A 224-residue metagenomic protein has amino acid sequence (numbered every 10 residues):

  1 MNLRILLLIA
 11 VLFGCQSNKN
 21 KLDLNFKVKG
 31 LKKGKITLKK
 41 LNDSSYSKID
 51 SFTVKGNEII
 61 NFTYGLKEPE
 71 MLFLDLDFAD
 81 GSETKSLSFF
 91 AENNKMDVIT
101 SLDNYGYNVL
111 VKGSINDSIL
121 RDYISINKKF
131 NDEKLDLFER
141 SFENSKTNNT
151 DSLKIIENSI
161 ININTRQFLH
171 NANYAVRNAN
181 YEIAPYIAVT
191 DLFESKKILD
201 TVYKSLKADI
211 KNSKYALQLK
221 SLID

Functional and structural regions predicted by a protein language model:
M1-L8: Sec-dependent signal peptide recognition, specifically the positively charged N-region followed immediately by
I5, Y215-A216: Short amphipathic alpha-helical segments that mediate assembly, nucleic-acid/protein binding, or membrane association
V11-G14: C-terminal motif of bacterial Sec signal peptides marking the signal peptidase cleavage site
Q16-D103: Start-of-domain marker
L66-M71, D77-K214: Preference for long, solvent-exposed alpha-helical segments and helix-linker "stalks"
F193, A216-D224: TPR/TPR-like alpha-solenoid helical repeat scaffolds
